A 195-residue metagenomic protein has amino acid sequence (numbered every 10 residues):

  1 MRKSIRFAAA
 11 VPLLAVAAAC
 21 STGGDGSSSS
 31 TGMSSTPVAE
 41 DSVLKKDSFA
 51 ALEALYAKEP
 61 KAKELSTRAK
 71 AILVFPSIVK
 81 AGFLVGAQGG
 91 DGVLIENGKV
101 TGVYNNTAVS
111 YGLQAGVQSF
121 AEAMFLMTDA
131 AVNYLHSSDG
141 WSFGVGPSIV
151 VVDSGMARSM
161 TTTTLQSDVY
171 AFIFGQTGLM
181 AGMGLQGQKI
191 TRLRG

Functional and structural regions predicted by a protein language model:
M1-A9: Bacterial N-terminal signal peptides that target proteins for export
V16-A19: C-terminal motif of bacterial Sec signal peptides marking the signal peptidase cleavage site
S21-G195: Small-residue-enriched, tightly packed secondary-structure blocks
